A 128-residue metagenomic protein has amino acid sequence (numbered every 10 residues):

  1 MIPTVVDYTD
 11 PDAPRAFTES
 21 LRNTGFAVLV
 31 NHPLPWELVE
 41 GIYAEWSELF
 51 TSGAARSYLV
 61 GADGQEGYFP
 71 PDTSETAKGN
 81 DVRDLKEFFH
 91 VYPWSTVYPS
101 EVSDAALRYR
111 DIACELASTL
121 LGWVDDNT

Functional and structural regions predicted by a protein language model:
M1-T128: Peripheral, non-catalytic segments flanking oxidoreductase cores
